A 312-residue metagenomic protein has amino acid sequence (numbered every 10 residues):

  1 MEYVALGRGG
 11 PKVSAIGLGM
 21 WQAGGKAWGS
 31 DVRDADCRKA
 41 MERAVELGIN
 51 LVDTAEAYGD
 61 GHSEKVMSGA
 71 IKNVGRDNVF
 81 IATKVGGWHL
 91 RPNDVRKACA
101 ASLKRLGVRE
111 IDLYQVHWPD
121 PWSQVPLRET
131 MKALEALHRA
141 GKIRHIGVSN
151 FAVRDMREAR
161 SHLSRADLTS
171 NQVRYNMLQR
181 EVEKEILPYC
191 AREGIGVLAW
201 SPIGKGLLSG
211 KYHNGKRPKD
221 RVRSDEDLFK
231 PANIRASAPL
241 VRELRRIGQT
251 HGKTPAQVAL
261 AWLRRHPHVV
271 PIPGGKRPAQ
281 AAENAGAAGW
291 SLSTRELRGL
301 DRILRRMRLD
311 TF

Functional and structural regions predicted by a protein language model:
M1-V79, L309-F312: N-terminal binding-site loop/beta-alpha segment at the start of enzyme catalytic domains that lines or forms
Y3, P119-F312: Beta/alpha (TIM)-barrel catalytic core signal, keyed to glycine-rich beta->alpha loops juxtaposed to Asp/Glu that bind
R8-G10, S68-R76, L103-V108, H138 (+1 more regions): Acidic (Asp/Glu)-rich catalytic clusters
Q22-D34, T83-N93, P119-V125: Active-site mouth loops of central-metabolism enzymes
D31-A44, R91-L106, E129, R154-R157: Short, acidic/polar
R43, L47, R105-L106, G141 (+1 more regions): Structural motif
D77-H89, Y114-H117, Q172-R174: A short, structured active-site edge motif that brings together acidic residues
L106-W122: Active-site groove signature of glycoside hydrolases
